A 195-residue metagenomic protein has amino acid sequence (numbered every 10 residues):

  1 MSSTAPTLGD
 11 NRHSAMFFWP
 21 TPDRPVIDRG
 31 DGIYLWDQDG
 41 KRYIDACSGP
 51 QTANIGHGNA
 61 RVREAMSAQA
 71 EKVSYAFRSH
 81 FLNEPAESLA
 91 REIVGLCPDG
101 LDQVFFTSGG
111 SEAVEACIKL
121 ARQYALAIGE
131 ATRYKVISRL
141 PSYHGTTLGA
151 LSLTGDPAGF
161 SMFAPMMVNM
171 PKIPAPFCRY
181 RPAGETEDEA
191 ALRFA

Functional and structural regions predicted by a protein language model:
M1-D31, F81, F194: Active-site-adjacent loop/helix segments that line or gate small-molecule/cofactor pockets in enzymes
T21, Q38, A46, G109-G110 (+3 more regions): Fold-independent oxyanion-binding glycine-rich loops and adjacent beta-strand/coil segments at enzyme active sites
R24-A46: Active-site and channel-lining beta-strand-loop segments that bind or position nucleotide-derived/phosphorylated
W36-D37, I55-G56, A150-T154: Short beta-strand-to-turn element immediately C-terminal to the catalytic PLP-Schiff-base lysine in fold type I
R42-E130, H144-G145: Glycine-rich loop-to-alpha-helix module at the N-terminal edge of alpha/beta enzyme cores
L140-A195: PLP-dependent aminotransferase-class I/II
